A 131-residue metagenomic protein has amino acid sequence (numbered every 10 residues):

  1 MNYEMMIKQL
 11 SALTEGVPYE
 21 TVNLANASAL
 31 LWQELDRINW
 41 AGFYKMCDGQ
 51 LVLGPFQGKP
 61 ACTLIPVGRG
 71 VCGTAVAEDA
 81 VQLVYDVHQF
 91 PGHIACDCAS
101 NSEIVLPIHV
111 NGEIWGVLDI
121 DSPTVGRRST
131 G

Functional and structural regions predicted by a protein language model:
M1-P55: Intrinsically disordered, low-complexity terminal regulatory regions
L35, A95-S100: Short loop/turn motifs at secondary-structure junctions and domain boundaries
M46, Q50-C96: Regulatory sensory and allosteric helical modules in signal-transduction proteins and certain transcription factors
S102-H109: A short, aliphatic-rich beta-strand micro-motif
G116-V117: Short glycine-/small-residue motifs
D121-G131: Regulatory loop-to-helix N-cap segments in sensory/regulatory domains that couple ligand/signal detection
